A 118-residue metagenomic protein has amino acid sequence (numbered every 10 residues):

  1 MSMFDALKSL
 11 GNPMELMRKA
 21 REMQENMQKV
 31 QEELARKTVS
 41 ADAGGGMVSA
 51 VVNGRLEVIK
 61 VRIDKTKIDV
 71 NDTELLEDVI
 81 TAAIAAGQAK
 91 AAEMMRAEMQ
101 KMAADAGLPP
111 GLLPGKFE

Functional and structural regions predicted by a protein language model:
M1-A35, S40, K90-E118: Long amphipathic alpha-helical segments used for membrane anchoring, targeting, substrate engagement, or oligomerization
N12, I63, I84-A85: A broad detector of the eukaryotic-type serine/threonine protein kinase catalytic domain
A20, L56, I80: Residue-level signature of catalytic and energy-coupling elements of molecular machines, predominantly ATP/GTP-dependent
R36, D42-I59: N-terminal intrinsically disordered, cationic/polar leader segments that include organellar targeting peptides
G45, V61-T73: A short interface-forming secondary-structure element
M47-S49, I68-V70, Q88-K90: Short beta-strands and strand-coil junctions in structured, solvent-facing domains, enriched
E74-D78: A short, well-structured alpha-helical segment
V79, A83-A91: Stable alpha-helical structural segments in soluble proteins, enriched in small hydrophobic residues
